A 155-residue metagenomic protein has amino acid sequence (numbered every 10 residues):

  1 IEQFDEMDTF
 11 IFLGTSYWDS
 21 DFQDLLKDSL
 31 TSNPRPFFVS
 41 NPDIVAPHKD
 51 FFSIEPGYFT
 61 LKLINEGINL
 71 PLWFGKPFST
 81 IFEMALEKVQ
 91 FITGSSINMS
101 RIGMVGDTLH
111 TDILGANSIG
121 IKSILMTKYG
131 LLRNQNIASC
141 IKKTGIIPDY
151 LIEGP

Functional and structural regions predicted by a protein language model:
I1-P155: Asp-based, Mg2+/Mn2+-dependent phosphohydrolase catalytic module
